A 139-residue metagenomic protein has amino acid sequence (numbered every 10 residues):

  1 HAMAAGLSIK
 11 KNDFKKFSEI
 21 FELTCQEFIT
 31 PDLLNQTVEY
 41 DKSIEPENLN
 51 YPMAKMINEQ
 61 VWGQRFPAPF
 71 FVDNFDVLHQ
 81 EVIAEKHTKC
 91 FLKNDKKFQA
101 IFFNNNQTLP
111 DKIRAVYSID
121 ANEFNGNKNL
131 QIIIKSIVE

Functional and structural regions predicted by a protein language model:
H1-E139: Acidic, two-metal ion nucleic-acid-processing modules in DNA metabolism proteins
